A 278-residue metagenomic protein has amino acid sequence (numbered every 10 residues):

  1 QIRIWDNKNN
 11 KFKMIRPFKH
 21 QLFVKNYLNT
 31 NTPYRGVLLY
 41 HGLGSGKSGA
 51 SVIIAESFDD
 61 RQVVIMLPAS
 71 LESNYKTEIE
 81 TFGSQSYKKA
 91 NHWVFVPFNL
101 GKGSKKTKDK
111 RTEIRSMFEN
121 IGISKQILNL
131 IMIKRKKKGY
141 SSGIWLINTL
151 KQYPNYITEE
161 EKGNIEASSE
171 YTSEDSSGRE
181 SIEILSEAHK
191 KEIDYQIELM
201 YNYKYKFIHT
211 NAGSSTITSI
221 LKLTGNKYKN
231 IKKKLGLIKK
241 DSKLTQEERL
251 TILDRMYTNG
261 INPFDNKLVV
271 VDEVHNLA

Functional and structural regions predicted by a protein language model:
I2-Y40: Conserved pre-motif I regulatory segment
R16-H20, L43, K47, L71: Phosphate/oxyanion-binding active-site loops and adjacent basic polyanion-contact surfaces
Y34-I53: Walker A/P-loop
G42-L43, E273-H275: Conserved Walker B
S48-I53, S57-G178: Conserved Walker A/P-loop ATP-binding site and its immediately adjacent core in helicase/helicase-like ATPase domains
D59-Q62, N202-K204, D265-N266: Short glycine-/polar-rich loops that comprise or flank the Walker A/P-loop and associated switch/sensor motifs
E113-T158, N164-I165, A188-K190, Y205-V270 (+1 more regions): Conserved RecA-like ASCE ATPase "motif II neighborhood" in helicase/translocase motors
I193-N202: Short, conserved catalytic or adaptor-binding loops enriched in Gly and charged residues
